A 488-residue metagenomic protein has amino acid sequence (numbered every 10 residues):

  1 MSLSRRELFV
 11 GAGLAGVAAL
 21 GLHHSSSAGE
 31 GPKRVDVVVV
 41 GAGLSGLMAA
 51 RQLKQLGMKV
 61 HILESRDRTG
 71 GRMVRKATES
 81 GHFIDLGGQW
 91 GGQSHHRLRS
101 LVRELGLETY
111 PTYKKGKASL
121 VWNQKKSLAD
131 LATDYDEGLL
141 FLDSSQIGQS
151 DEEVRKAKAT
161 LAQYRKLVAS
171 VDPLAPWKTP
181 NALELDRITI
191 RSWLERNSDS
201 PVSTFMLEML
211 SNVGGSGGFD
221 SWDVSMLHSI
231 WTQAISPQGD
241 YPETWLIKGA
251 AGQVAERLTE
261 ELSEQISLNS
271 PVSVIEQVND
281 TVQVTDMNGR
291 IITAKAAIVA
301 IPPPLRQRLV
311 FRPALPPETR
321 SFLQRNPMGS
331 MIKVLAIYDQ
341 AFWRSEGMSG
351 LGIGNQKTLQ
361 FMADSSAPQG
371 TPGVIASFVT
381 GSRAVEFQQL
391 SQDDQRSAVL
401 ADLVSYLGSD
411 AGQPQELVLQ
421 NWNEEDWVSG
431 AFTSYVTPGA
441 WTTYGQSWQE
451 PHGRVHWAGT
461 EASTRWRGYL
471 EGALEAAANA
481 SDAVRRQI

Functional and structural regions predicted by a protein language model:
L3-I488: FAD-dinucleotide binding site
